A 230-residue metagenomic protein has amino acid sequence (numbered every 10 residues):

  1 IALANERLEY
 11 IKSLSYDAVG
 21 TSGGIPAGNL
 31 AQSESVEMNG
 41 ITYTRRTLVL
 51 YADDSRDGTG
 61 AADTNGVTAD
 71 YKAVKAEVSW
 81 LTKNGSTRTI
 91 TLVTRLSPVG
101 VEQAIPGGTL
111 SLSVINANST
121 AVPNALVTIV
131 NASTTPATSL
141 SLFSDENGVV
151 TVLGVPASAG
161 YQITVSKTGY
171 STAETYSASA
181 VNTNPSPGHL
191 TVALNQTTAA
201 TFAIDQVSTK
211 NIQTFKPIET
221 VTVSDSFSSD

Functional and structural regions predicted by a protein language model:
A2-N118: Low-complexity, Gly/Pro-rich coil/beta segments used as flexible assembly/activation regions
Y16, A117-A137, F215-S229: Short, ordered, surface-exposed loop/turn motifs in non-cytosolic proteins
V67-T68, P156-S158: Surface-exposed, short loops/turns at beta-strand junctions within beta-sandwich domains
E102-Q103, S179-F215: Extracellular beta-sheet/turn segments enriched in Thr/Pro/Gly and aliphatic residues
G108-N116, A200-D225: A short, amphipathic beta-strand motif
A121-V122, T134-F143, S171-T175: Surface-exposed loop/edge segments in extracytoplasmic proteins
N131-G154, S229-D230: Short, acidic Ser/Thr/Gly-rich low-complexity loop/linker segments typical of extracellular and cell-surface proteins
A157-A178, D230: A short, solvent-exposed beta-strand micro-motif common in secreted/extracellular proteins
